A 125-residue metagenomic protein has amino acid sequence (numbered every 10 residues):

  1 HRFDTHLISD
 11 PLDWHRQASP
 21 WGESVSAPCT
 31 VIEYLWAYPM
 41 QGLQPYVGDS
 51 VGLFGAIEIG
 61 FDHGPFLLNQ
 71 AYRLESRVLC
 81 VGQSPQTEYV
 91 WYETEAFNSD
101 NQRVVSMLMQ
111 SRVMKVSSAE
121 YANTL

Functional and structural regions predicted by a protein language model:
H1-A56, S118-L125: Hot-dog-fold acyl-thioester-processing enzymes
F54, I59-F61, C80: Acidic, glycine-rich flexible loop segments
H63-L125: HotDog/MaoC-like acyl-thioester-processing domains
